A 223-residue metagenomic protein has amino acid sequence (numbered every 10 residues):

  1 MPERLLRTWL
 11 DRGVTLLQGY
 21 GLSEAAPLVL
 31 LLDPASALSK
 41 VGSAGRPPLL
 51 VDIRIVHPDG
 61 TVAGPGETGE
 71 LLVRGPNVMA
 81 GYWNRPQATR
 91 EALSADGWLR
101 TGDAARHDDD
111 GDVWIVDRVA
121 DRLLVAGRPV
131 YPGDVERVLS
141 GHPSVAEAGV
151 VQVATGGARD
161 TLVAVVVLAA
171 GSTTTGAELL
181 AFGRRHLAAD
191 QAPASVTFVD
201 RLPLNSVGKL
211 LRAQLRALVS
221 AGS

Functional and structural regions predicted by a protein language model:
M1-S39, D52, D59-V62: Gly/Ser/Thr-rich phosphate-binding loop
T8, Y20, K40-V41, D52-L72 (+4 more regions): Conserved beta-loop-beta connector loops within the AMP-binding
G21, G45, D103, G127: Active-site glycine-centered loops adjacent to acidic/histidine catalytic or metal-binding residues that shape
L30, R46-L50, T61-A92, P129-V130: Conserved ATP/PPi-binding loop(s) of AMP-dependent carboxylate-activating enzymes
V56, L93, T101, R106-H107 (+1 more regions): Hydrophobic alpha-helical segments, especially N-terminal targeting/anchoring helices
G75, A80-G81, E91, A104-Q191 (+1 more regions): AMP-binding/adenylate-forming catalytic core of the ANL superfamily
A188-K209: AMP-binding/adenylate-forming catalytic domain of the ANL superfamily
K209-S223: Phosphopantetheine-dependent thiolation modules in NRPS/PKS and related acyl-activating systems
